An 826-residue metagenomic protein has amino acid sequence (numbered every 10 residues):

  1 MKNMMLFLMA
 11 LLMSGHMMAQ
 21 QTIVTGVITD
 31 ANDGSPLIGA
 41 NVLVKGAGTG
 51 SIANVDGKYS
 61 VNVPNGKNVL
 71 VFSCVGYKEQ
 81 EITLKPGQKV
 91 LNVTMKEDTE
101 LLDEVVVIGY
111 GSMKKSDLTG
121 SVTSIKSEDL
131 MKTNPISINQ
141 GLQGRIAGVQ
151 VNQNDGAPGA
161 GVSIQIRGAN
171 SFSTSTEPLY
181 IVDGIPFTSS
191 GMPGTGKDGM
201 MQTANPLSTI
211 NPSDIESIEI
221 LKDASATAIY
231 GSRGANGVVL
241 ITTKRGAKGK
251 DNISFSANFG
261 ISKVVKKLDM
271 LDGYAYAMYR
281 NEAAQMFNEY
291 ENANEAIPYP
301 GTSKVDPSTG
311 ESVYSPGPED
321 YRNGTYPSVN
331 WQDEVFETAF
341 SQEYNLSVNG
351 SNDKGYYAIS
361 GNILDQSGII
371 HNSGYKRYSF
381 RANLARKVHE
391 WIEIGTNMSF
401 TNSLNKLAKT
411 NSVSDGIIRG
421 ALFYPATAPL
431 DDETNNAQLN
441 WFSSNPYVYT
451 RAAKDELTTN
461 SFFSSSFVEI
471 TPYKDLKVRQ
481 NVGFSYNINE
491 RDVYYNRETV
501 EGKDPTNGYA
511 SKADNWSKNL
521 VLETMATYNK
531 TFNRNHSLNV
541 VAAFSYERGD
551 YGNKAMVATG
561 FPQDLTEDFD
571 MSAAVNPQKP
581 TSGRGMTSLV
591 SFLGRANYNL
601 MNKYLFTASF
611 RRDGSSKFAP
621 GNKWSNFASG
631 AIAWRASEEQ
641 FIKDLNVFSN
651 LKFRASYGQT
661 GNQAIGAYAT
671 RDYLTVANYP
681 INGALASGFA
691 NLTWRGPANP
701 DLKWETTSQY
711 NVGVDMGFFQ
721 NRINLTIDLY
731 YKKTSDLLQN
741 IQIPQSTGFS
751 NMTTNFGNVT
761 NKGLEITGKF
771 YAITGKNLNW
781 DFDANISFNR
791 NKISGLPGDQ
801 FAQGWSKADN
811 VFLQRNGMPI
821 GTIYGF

Functional and structural regions predicted by a protein language model:
F7, S14-E104: Periplasm-facing N-terminal accessory domains of Gram-negative outer-membrane beta-barrel systems
I28-A31, S121-G144, N152-G156, Q165-S171 (+6 more regions): Short, polar/charged loop or turn motifs at beta-strand boundaries
N41-K58, V106-M131, G159-S163, G191-M201 (+1 more regions): N-terminal periplasmic "start-of-domain" segments of outer-membrane beta-barrel proteins
V55, T83-Q88, N152-A160, P212 (+4 more regions): Short, glycine-/polar-rich solvent-exposed loops and beta-turns at beta-strand/coil boundaries
Y59-N62, I185-K222: Short acidic/polar hinge/loop motifs at secondary-structure boundaries that mediate gating or recognition
S60-N62, Q140-S189, S217, T227-K244: Extracytoplasmic beta-strand/coil segments of soluble accessory domains associated with Gram-negative outer-membrane
L130, E177, Q342, R377 (+5 more regions): Extracellular/periplasmic, surface-exposed regions of secreted and cell-surface proteins
R145, A157-V162, F172-L179, F187-A204 (+5 more regions): Residues embedded in well-ordered regular secondary structure
